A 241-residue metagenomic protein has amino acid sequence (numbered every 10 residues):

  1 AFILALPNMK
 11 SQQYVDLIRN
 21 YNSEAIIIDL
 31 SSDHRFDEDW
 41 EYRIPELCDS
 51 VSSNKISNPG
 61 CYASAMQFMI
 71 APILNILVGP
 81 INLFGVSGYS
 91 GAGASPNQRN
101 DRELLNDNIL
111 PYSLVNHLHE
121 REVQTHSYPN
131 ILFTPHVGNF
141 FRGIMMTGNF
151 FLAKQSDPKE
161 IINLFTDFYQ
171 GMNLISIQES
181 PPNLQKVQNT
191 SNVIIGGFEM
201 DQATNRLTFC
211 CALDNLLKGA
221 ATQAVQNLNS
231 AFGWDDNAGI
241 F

Functional and structural regions predicted by a protein language model:
A1-Y112, E199-A203: N-terminal Rossmann-like NAD(P) cofactor-binding subdomain of oxidoreductases, focused on the glycine-rich
A5-L6, Y89-C211: C-terminal substrate-binding/catalytic lobe of Rossmann-fold NAD(P)-dependent oxidoreductases
D29-S32, S176-P181, G239: A generic structural motif
Y62-I70, E120, A221, V225: Short, hydrophobic/amphipathic alpha-helical packing segments that form internal helix faces or helix-helix interfaces
P72-I76, F151, N227-W234: Active-site catalytic microenvironments for nucleophilic, acid-base chemistry
I194, E199-F241: NAD(P)-dependent Rossmann-like dehydrogenase/reductase catalytic/cofactor-binding core
